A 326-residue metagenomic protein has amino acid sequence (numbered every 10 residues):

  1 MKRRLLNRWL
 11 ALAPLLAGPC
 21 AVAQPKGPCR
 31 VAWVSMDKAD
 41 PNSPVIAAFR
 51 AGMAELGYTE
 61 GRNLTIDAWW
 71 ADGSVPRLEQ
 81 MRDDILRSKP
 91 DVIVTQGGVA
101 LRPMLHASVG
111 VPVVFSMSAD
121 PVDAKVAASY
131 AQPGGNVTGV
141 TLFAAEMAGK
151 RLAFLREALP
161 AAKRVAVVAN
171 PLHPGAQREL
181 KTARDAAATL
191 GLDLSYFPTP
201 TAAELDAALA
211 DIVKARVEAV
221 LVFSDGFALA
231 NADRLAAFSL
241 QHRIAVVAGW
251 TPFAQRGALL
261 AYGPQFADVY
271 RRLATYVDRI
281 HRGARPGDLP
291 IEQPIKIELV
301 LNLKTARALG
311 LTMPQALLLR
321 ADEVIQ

Functional and structural regions predicted by a protein language model:
M1-Q326: Short hydrophobic alpha-helices and adjacent helix-cap/hinge residues
